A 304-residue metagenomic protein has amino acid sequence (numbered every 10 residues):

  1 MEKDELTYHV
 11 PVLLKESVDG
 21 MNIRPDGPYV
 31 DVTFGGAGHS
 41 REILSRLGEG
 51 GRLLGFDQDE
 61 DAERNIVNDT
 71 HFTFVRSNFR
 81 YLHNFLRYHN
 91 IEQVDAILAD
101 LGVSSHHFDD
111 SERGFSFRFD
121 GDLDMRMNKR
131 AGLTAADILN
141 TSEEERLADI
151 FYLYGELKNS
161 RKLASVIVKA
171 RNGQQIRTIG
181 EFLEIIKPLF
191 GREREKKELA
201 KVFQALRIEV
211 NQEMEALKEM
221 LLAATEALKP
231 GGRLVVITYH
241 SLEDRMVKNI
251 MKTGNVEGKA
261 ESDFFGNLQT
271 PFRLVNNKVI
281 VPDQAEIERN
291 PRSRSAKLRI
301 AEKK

Functional and structural regions predicted by a protein language model:
M1-K304: S-adenosyl-L-methionine-dependent methyltransferase catalytic core, i.e., the SAM/SAH-binding region
